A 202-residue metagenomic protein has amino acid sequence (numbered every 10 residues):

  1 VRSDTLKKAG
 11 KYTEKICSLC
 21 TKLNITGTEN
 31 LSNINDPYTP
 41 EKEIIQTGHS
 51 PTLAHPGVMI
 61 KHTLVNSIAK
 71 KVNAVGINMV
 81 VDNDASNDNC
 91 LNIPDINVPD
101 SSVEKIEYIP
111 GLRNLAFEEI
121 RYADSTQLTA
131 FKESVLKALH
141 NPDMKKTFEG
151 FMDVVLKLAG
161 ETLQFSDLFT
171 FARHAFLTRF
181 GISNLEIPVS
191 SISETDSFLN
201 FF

Functional and structural regions predicted by a protein language model:
V1-P51, T126-V135: N-terminal regions that are enriched for targeting/export leaders and immediately downstream pro/stem segments
T5, A9-Y12, N66-V72, F169-G181: Hydrophobic, Leu/Ile/Phe/Ala-enriched alpha-helical segments that form helix-helix packing faces
T5, I45-T47, G76-M79, I93 (+2 more regions): Generic structural hydrophobic/aromatic packing signal, biased to beta-strands
P40-V72, G76: N-terminal catalytic cores of NTP/NDP-binding nucleotidyl/phosphoryl-transfer enzymes
G48-P51, M79-D84, V189-E194: An acidic- and aromatic-residue-enriched active-site/binding cleft used to recognize and process polar
H55-H62, S86-I93, F198-F202: A short acidic (Asp/Glu
I77-D143: Compact, glycine/acidic-enriched structural inserts
L139-F202: Aromatic-residue-lined binding/catalytic grooves and analogous aromatic/hydrophobic interfacial grooves in multimeric
